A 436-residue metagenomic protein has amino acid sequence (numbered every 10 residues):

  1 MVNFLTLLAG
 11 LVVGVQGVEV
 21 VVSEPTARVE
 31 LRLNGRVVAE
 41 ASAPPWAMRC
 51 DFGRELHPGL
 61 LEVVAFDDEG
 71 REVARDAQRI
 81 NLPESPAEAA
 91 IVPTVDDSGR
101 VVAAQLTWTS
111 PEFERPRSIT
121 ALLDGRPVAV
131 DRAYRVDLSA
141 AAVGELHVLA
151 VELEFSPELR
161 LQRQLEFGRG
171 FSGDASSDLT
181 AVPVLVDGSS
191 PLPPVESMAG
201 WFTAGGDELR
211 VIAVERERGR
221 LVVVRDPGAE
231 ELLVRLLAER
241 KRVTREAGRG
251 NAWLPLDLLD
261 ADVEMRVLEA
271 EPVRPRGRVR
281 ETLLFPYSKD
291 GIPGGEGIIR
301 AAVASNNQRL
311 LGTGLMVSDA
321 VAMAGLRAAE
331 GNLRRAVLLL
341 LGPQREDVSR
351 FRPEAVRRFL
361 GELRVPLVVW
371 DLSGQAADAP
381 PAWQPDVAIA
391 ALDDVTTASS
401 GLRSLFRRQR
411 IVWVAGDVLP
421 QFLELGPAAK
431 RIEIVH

Functional and structural regions predicted by a protein language model:
M1-E166: Long, low-complexity serine/threonine/glycine- and acidic-rich segments characteristic of extracellular
G17-V21, H57-E62, A74-A77, V92-A103 (+2 more regions): Scaffold/interface architecture of coatomer-like assemblies
